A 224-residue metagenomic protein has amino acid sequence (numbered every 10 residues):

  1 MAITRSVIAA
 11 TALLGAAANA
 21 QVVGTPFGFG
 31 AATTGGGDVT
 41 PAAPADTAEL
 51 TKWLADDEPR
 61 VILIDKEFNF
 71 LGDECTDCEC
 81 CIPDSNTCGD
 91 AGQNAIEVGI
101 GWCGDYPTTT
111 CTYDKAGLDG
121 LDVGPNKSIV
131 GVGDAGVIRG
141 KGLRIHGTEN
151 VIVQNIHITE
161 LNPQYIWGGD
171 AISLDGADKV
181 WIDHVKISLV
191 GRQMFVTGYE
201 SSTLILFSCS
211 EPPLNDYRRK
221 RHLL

Functional and structural regions predicted by a protein language model:
M1-A20: Fungal secretory targeting signals
V23-L63: Acidic Gly/Asp/Thr-rich repetitive segments characteristic of extracellular carbohydrate-active and adhesion proteins
A42, F68, L121-V123: Generic detection of short hydrophobic beta-strand segments and adjacent strand-loop junctions
A48, E67-F70, D134-A135: Acidic glycine-/aspartate-rich tracts in secreted/extracellular proteins
T51-W53, F70-D73: Short, solvent-exposed loop/turn elements at domain surfaces
I64, G72-E74, I96: Short N-terminal amphipathic alpha-helices
D65-E67, I156: Short loop/turn segments at strand-loop or loop-helix junctions that form parts of catalytic or ligand-binding pockets
D77-L224: Right-handed parallel beta-helix
